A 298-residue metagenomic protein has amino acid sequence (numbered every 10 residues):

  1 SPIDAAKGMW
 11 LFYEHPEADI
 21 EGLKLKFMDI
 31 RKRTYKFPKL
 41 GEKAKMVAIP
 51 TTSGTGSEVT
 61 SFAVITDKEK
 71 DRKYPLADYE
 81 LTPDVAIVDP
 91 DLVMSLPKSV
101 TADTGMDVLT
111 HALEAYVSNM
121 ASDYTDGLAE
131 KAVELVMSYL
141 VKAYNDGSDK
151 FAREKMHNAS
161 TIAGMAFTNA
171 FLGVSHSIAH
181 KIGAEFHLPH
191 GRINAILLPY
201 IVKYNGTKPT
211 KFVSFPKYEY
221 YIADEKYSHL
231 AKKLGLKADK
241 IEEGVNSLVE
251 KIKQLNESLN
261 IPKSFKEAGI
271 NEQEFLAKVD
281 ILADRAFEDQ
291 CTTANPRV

Functional and structural regions predicted by a protein language model:
S1-D91: Glycine/threonine-rich beta-strand-loop-alpha-helix active-site module that forms ligand/phosphate-binding
G8-P16, A115, E185, Y200-Y204: Active-site catalytic microenvironments for nucleophilic, acid-base chemistry
V59-A170: Carboxylate- and glycine-rich phosphate/diphosphate-binding segment that chelates Mg2+/Mn2+
L109-L113, A132, M156-G164, I178 (+4 more regions): Short alpha-helical scaffolding segments that buttress acidic/His motifs in well-ordered protein cores
M120-L128, A143-K155, A170-S175, E242-V245 (+2 more regions): Flexible, glycine/charged-enriched surface loops at secondary-structure junctions
A170-S247: C-terminal catalytic subdomain
D224-V298: C-terminal charged capping/lid subdomain of soluble metabolic enzymes
